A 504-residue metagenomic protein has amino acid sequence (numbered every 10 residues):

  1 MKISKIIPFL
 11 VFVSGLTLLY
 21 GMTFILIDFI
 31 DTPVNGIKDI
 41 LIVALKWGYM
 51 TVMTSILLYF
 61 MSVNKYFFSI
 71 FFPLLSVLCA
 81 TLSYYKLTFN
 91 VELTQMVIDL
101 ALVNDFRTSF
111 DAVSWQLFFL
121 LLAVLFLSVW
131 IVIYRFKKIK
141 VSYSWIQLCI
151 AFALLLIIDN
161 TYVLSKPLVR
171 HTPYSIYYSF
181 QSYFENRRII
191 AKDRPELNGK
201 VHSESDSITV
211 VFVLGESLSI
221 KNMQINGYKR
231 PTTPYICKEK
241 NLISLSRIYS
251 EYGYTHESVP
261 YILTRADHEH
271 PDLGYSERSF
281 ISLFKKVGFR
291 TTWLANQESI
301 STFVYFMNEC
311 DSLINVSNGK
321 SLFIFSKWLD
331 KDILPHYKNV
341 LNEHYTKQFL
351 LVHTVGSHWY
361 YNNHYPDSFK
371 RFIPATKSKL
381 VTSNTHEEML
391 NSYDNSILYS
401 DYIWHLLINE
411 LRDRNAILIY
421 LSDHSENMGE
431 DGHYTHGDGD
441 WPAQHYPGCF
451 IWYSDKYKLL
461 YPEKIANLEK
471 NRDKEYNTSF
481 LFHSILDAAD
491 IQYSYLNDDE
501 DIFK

Functional and structural regions predicted by a protein language model:
M1-T172: Transmembrane and membrane-interface helices of multi-pass, inner-membrane envelope-modifying transferases
V141, I150-L154, Y337, S357 (+1 more regions): Extracellular glycan-modifying ectodomains
Y162-K377, Y446, N477-F503: Active-site-proximal alpha/beta segments of enzymes that process anionic O-linked groups
N198-K200, H433-D440, E469-K470: Short, P/G- and charge-enriched loop/turn segments at secondary-structure junctions
V211-F212, S396-G437, I485-L486: Metal-dependent active-site segment of extracytoplasmic phospho-/sulfohydrolases and closely related
G227-P231, A416-P462, L496-D498: Histidine-centered active-site microenvironments of extracellular/periplasmic hydrolases and transferases
P271-S276, E387-S400, G439-H445, K458-I485 (+1 more regions): A short beta-strand-to-alpha-helix junction
I300-F303, V355-N409, G437-P447: Active-site-proximal cap/lid insertion segments
